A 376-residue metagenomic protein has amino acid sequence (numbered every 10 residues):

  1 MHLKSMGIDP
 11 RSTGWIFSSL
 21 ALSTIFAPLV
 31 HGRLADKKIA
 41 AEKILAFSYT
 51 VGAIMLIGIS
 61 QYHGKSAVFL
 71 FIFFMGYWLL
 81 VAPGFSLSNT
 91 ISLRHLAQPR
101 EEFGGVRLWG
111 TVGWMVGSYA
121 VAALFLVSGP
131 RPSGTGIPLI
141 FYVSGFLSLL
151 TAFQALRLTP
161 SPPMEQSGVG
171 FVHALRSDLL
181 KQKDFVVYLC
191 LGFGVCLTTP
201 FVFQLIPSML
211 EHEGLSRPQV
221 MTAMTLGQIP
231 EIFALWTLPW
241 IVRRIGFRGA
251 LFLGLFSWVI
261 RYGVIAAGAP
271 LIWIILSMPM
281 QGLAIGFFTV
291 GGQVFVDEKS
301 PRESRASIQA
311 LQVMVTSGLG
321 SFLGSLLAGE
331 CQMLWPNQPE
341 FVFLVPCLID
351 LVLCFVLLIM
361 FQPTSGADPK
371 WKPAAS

Functional and structural regions predicted by a protein language model:
M1-T24, D184-A223, T289: Helix-loop boundary and gating motifs at the non-cytosolic
F26-A40, F125-G129, F233-F247, Q332-M333: Helix-to-loop junctions at the C-terminal end of transmembrane segments in multipass secondary transporters
T50-G64, F256-A269: C-terminal ends and interior cores of transmembrane alpha-helices in multi-pass membrane transporters/permeases
M55, S66-L87, I91, F193-G194 (+1 more regions): Hydrophobic core of transmembrane alpha-helices in multi-pass small-molecule transporters, especially MFS/SLC-type
A82-A97, F287-P301: Intracellular juxtamembrane helix-capping segments at the cytosolic ends of symmetry-related transmembrane helices
V121-A122, V143-M164, L353-F361: C-terminal membrane-cytosol helix-exit motif in multi-pass small-molecule transporters
A123-F146, E330-D350: A membrane-interface helix-boundary motif in multi-pass transporters
L158-C190, S376: Juxtamembrane intracellular "pre-TM" segments in multi-pass secondary transporters
